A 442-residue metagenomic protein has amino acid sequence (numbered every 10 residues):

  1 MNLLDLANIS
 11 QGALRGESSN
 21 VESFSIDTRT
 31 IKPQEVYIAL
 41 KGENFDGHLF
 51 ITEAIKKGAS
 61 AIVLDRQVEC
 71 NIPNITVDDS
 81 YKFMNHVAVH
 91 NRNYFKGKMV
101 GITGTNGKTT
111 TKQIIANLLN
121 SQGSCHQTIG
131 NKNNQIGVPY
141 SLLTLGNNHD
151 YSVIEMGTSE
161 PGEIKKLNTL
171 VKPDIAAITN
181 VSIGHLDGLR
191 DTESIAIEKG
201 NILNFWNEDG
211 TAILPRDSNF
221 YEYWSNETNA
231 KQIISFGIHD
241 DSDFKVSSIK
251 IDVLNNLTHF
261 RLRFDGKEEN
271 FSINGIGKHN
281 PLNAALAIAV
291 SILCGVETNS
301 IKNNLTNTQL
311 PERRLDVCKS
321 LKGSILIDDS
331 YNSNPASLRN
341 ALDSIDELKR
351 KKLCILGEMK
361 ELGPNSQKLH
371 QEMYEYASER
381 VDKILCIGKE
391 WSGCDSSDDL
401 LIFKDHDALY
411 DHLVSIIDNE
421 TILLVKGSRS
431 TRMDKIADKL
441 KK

Functional and structural regions predicted by a protein language model:
M1-H86, H90, I276, D346-R350 (+4 more regions): N-terminal leader/targeting and accessory segments in enzymes
L3-L4, L64-N71, I175-L326, E347-R350 (+3 more regions): Acidic, Mg2+-coordinating active-site environments of NTP-dependent enzymes
L4-S10, K82-R216, F220-A230, S291 (+4 more regions): Phosphate-binding loop of NTP-binding sites
L6, E35, A54, V87 (+13 more regions): Residue-level signal for inorganic ion chemistry
L14, N74-T76, M99, C125-Q127 (+4 more regions): Conserved beta-strand scaffold positions in the cores of enzyme catalytic domains, especially in NTP/NDP-utilizing
N44, L310-P311, S330-D399, S428: Active-site beta-alpha connecting loops in nucleotide-dependent enzymes
I51, I164, K199, L342 (+1 more regions): Generic hydrophobic/aromatic pocket-lining and core-packing "Φ" positions
I102, E312-R314, S430-I436: ATP-dependent carboxylate/acyl-activation modules
